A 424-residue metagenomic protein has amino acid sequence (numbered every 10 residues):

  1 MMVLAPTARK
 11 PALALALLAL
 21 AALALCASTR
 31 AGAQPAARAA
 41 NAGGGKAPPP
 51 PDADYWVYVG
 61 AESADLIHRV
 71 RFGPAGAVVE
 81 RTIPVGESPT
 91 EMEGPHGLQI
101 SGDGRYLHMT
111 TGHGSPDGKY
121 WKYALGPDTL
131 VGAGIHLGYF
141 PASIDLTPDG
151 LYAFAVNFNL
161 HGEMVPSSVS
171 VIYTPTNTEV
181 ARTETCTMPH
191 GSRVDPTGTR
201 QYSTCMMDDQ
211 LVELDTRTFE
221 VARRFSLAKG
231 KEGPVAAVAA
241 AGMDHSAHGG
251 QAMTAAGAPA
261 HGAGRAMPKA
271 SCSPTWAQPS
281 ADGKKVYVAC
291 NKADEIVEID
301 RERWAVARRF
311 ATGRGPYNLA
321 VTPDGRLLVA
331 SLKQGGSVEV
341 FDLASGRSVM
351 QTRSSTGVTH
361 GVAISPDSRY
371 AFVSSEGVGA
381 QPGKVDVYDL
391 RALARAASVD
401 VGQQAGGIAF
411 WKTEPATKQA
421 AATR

Functional and structural regions predicted by a protein language model:
M1-R9: N-terminal secretory signal peptides that target proteins for export/translocation
A8-P11, T111: Secondary-structure junction/capping motif
A14-C26: Bacterial N-terminal signal peptides
T29-R424: Predominantly soluble domains enriched in secretory-pathway, periplasmic, or organellar proteins
